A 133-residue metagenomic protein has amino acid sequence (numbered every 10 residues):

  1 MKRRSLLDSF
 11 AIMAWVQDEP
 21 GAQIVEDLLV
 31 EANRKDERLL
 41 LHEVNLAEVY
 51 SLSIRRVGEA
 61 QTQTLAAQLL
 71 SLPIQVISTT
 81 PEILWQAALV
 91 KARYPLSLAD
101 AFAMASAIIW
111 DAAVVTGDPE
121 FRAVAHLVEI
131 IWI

Functional and structural regions predicted by a protein language model:
M1-L41, I54-A67, I131-I133: Short, well-structured N-terminal submotif of metal-dependent ribonuclease cores
K2-R4, M104-I133: Acidic, PIN/NYN-like endoribonuclease modules and their adjacent C-terminal/linker elements
L7, L40-L41, S78, L98 (+1 more regions): Short beta-strand scaffold positions
I12-M13, L46, F121-R122: A generic structural signal for short hydrophobic patches within well-formed alpha-helices
K35-L39, P73-Q75, I108-A113: Short active-site oxyanion
L39, L70-A92: Acidic catalytic patch
L52-R55, P73: Helix-loop "lid/cap" segments that line or gate small-molecule binding pockets
